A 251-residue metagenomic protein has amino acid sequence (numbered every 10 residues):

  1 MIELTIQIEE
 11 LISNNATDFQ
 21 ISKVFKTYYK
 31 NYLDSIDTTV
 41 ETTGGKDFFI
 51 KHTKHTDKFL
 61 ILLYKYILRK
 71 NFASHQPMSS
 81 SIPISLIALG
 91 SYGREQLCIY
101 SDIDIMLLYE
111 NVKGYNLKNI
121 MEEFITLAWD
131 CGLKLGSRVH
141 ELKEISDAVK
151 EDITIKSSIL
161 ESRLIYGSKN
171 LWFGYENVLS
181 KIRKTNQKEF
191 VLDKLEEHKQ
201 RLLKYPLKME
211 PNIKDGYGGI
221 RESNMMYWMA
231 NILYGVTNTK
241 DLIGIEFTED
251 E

Functional and structural regions predicted by a protein language model:
M1-E251: A nucleotide- and high-energy phosphate-metabolite-utilizing enzyme signature
